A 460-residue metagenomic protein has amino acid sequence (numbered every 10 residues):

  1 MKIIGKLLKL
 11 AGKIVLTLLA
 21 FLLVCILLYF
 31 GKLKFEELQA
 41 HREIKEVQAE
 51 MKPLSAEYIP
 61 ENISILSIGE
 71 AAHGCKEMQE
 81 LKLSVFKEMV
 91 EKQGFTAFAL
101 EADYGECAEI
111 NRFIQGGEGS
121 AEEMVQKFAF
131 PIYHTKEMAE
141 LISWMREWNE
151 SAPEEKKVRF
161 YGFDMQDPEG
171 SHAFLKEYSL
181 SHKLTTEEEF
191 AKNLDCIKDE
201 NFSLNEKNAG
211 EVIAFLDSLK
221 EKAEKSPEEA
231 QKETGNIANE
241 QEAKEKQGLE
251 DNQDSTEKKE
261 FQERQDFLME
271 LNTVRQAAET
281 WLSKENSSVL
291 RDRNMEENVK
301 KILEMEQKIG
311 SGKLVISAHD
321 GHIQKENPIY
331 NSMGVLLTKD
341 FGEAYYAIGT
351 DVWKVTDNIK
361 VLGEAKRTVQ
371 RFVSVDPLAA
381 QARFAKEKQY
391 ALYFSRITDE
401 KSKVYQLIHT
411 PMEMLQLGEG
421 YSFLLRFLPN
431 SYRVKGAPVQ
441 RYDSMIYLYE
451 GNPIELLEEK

Functional and structural regions predicted by a protein language model:
M1-I3: Short, Lys/Arg-rich, polar N-terminal cytosolic tail immediately upstream of the first transmembrane signal-anchor
K6-K460: Structured catalytic-domain cores with a bias toward divalent-metal coordination
